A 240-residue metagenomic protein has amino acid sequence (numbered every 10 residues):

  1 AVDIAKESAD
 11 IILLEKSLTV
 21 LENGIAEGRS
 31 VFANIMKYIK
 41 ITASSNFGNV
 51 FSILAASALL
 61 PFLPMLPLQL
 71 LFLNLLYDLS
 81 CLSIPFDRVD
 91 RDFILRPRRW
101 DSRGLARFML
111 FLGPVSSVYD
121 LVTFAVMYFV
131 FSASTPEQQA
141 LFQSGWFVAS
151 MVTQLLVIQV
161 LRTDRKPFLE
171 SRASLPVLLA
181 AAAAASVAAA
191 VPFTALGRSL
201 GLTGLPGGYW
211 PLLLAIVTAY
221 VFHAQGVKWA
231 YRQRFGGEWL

Functional and structural regions predicted by a protein language model:
A1-R165: Membrane-embedded transport module
L54-F62, A190-P206: Transmembrane helix-loop junctions at the membrane interface of multipass transporters and ion channels
L66, L105-F108, V177, Y209-L213: Residue-level signature of transmembrane alpha-helical entry/exit and packing/kink sites in multi-pass membrane
Y119-A125, A184-S199: Hydrophobic alpha-helical transmembrane segments in multi-pass integral membrane proteins
Q154-I158, Y220-W229: Alpha-helical transmembrane segments
L169-L178: Cytoplasmic-side transmembrane-helix entry/capping segments in multi-pass membrane proteins
P206-Y220: Small-residue-rich transmembrane alpha-helices that serve as helix-helix interface/gating elements in multipass
G226-E238: Membrane-interface capping segments at transmembrane-helix boundaries
